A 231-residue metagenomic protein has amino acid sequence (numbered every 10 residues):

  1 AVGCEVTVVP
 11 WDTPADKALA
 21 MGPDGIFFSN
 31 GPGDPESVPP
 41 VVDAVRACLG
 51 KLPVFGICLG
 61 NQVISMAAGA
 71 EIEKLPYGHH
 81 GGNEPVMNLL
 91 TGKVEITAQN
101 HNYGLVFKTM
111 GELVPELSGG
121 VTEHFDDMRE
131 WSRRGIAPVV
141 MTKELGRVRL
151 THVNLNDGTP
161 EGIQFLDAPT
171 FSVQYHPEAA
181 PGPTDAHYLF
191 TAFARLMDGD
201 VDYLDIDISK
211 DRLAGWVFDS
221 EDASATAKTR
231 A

Functional and structural regions predicted by a protein language model:
A1-V8: Short helix-loop-beta junction
A15-G22: Short amphipathic alpha-helix with an adjacent loop that forms part of the alpha/beta core around
G25, N30-L113, P183-T184, L189-A192: Cysteine-nucleophile active-site neighborhood
V86, I163, V173, F193: Hydrophobic, well-ordered secondary-structure elements that form the walls of internal hydrophobic environments
G92-D167, A214-E221, A227-A231: Catalytic beta-strand/loop cores that center a nucleophilic Ser/Cys/Thr and support acyl-enzyme chemistry
P169-Y175: Short FAD-binding loop at a beta-strand-to-alpha-helix junction that anchors the flavin cofactor in diverse
Y175-A231: Acyltransferase
